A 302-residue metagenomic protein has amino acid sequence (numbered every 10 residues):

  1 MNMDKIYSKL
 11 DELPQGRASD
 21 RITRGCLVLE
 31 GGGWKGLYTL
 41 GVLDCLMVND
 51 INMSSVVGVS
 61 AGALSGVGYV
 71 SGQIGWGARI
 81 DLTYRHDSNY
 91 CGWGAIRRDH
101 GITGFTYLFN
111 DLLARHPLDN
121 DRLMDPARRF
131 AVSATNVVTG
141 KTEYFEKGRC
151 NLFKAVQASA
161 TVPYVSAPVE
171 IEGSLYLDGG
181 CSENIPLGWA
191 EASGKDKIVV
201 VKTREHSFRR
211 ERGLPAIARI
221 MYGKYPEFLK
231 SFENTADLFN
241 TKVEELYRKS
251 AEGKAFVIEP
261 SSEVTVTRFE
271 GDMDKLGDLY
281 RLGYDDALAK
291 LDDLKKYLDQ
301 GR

Functional and structural regions predicted by a protein language model:
M1-V59, V67-R302: Patatin-like phospholipase
